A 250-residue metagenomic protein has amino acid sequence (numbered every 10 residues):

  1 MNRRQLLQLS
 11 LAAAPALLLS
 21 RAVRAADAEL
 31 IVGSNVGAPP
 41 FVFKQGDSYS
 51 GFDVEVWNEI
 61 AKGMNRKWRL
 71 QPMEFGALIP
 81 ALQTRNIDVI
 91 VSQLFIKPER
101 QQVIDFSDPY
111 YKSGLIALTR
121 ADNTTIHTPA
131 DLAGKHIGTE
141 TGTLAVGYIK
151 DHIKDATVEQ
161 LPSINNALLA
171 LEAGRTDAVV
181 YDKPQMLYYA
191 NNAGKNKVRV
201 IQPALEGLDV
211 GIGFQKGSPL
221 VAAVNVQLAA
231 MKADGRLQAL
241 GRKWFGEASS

Functional and structural regions predicted by a protein language model:
Q5-R24: N-terminal export signals
E29-F52: Short glycine-rich His-centered loop
G33-A38, Q71-G76, R85-K97, R120 (+4 more regions): Beta->alpha turn/N-cap motifs
N35-V36, Y111-T119, K183, L187-A229 (+1 more regions): Periplasmic-binding protein-like
F43-K44, W57-N65, P129, A145-L161 (+1 more regions): Ligand-binding cleft/hinge of the Venus flytrap
V54-M64, N123, A130-D131, K135-H136 (+2 more regions): Extended ligand-binding regions for polar small-molecule ligands
V56-W57, L78-A81, A167-A170, T176 (+1 more regions): Short, hydrophobic alpha-helical packing/hinge segments within bilobed ligand-binding/sensory domains
K62, K67-D131, K197-L205: Acidic, polar ligand-binding/catalytic clefts
